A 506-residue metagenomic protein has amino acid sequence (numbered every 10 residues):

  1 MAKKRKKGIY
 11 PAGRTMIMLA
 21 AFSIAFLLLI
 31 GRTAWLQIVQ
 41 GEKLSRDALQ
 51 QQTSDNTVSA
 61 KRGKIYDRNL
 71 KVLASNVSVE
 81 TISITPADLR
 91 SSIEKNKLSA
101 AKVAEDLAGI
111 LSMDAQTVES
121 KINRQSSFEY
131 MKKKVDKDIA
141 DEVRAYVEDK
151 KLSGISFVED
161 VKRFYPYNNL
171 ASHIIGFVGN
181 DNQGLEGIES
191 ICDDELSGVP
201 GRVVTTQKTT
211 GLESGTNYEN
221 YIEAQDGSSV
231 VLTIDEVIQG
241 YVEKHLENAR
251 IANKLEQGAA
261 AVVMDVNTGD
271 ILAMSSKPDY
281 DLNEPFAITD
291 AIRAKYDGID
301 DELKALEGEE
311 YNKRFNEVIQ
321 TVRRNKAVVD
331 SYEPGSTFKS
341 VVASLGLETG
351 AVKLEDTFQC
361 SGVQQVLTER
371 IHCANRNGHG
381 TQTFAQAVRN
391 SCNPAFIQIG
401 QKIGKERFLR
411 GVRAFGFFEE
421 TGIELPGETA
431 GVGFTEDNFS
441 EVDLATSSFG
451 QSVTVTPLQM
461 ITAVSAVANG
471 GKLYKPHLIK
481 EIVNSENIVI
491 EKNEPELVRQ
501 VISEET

Functional and structural regions predicted by a protein language model:
M1-A305, S331, E406-G416: Periplasmic/cell-envelope proteins involved in peptidoglycan metabolism and beta-lactam response
A74, E80, T209-E219, I234 (+2 more regions): Beta-lactam-recognizing serine transpeptidase/beta-lactamase-like catalytic domain environment
